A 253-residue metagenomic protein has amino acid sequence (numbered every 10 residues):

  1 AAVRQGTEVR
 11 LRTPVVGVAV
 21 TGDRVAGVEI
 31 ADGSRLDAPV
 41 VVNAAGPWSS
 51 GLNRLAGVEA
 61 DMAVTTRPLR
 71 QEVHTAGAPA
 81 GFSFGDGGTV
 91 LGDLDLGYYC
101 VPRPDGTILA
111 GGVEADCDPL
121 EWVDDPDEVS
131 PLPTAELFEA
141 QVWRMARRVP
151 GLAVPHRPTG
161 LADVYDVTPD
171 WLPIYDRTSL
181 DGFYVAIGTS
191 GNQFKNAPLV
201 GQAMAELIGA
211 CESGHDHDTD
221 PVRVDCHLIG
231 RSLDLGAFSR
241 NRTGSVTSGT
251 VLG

Functional and structural regions predicted by a protein language model:
A1-G6: Rossmann-like flavin
V9-L11, N43, V185: General beta-strand structural signal in soluble alpha/beta enzymes
L11-A26: A conserved short coil-to-beta-strand element within the FAD-binding core of flavoproteins
R24, L36, A45-D181: Active-site substrate-recognition segment that forms the wall of the catalytic cavity or substrate channel
I30-V40: Core beta-strand elements of the Rossmann-like FAD/NAD(P) dinucleotide-binding domain in flavoenzyme oxidoreductases
S179-G253: C-terminal lid/capping helical subdomain adjacent to the catalytic/cofactor pocket in oxidative enzymes
